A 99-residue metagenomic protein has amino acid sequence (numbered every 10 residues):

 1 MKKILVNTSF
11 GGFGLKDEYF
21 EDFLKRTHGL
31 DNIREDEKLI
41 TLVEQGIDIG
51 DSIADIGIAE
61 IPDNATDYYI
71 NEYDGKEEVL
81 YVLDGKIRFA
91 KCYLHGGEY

Functional and structural regions predicted by a protein language model:
M1-Y99: Catalytic phosphate/metal-binding cores of nucleic-acid and nucleotide-processing enzymes, i.e., regions that mediate
